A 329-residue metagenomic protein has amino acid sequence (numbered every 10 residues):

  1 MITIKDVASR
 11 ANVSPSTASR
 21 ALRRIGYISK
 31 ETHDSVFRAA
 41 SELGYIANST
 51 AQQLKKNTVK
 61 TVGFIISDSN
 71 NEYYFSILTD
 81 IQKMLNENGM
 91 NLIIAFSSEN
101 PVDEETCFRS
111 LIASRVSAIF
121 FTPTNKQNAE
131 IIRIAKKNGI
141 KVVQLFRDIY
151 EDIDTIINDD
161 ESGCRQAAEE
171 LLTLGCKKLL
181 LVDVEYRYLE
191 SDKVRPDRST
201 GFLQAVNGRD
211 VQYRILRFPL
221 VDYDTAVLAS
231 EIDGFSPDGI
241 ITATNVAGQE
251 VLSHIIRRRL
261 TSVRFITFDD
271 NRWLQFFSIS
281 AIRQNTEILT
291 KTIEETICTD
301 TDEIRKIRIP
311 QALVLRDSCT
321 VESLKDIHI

Functional and structural regions predicted by a protein language model:
M1-K60, Y73: N-terminal helix-turn-helix DNA-binding module of bacterial transcription factors
S35, Y73-E87, G163-Q166, D192-V211 (+2 more regions): Short, solvent-exposed amphipathic alpha-helices that sit in or adjacent to ligand/effector-binding or catalytic
L43-S110, S114-A118, T200-L203: Amphipathic helical "hinge" segments at domain boundaries
L92, F96-A113, R165, R214-G234: Structural motif
T122-S162, Q166, R187, V246 (+1 more regions): Flexible loop/hinge segments that line or gate small-molecule binding clefts
I156-L181, Y223-A229, Q284-E303: Hydrophobic alpha-helical segments within soluble ligand-binding/sensing domains
R165-R209, R305-T320: An alpha-beta-alpha
A229-I329: Flexible loop/turn connectors
